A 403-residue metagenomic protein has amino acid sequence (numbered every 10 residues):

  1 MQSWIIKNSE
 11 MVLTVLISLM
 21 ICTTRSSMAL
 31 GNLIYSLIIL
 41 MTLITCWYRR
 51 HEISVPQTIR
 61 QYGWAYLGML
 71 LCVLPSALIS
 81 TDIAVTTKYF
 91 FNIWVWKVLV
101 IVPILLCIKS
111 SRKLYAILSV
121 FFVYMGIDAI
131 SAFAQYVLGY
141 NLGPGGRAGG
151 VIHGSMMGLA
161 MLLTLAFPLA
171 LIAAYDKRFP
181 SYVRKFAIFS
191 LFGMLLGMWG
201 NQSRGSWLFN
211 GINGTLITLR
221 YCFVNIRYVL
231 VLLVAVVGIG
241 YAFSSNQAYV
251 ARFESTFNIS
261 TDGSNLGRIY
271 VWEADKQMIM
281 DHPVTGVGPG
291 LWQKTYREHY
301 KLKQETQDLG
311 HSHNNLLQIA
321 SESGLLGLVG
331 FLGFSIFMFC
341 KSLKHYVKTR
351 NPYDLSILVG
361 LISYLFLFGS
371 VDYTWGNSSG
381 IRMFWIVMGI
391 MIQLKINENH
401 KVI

Functional and structural regions predicted by a protein language model:
M1-K88, K109-S119, A173-K185, K348 (+2 more regions): Transmembrane signal-anchor hairpin modules in multi-pass inner-membrane enzymes, especially those that act on
T14, L37-L43, I357-S370, T374-I403: Transmembrane alpha-helices of multi-pass inner-membrane enzymes
M20-I21, L74, L99, K113-P144 (+5 more regions): Alpha-helical transmembrane segments of multi-pass inner-membrane proteins
M28, A84-K88, M156, N201-S206 (+2 more regions): Membrane-interface catalytic loops of GT-C/OST-like multi-pass glycosylation enzymes that act
A29-Y48, F90-V102, G158-F167, L208-T215 (+3 more regions): Membrane-embedded alpha-helical segments of multi-pass membrane proteins, especially the transmembrane helices
L71, L196, Y221-T261, E273-D281 (+1 more regions): A membrane-periplasm/extracellular boundary helix in multi-pass inner-membrane enzymes that assemble envelope glycans
L142-G145, I259-E273, D281, T285-S323: Long extracytoplasmic/lumenal interhelical loops at the membrane interface of multi-pass membrane proteins
L219, S323-F366: Hydrophobic transmembrane alpha-helices and their immediate junctions
